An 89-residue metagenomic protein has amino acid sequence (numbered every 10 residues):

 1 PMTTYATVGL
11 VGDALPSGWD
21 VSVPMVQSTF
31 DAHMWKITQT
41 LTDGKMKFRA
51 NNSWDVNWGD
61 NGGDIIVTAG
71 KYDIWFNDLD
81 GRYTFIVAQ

Functional and structural regions predicted by a protein language model:
P1-Q89: Insoluble glucan recognition modules
